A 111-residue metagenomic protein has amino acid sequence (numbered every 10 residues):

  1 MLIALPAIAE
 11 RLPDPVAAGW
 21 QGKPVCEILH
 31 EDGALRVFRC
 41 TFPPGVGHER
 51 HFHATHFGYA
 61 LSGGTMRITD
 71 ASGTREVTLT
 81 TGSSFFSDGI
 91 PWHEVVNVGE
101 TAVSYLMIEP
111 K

Functional and structural regions predicted by a protein language model:
A7-A9: Boundary at the C-terminal end of the N-terminal hydrophobic targeting segment
G19-E49, A54-G58: A short glycine-rich, His/Asp/Glu-containing loop-to-beta-strand
E31, S72-I90: Short acidic-glycine-tyrosine-enriched beta hairpin
G45-H48, S84-V96: Histidine-centered metal-chelating micro-motifs
H53-S72: Glycine- and acidic-residue-biased ligand/ion/polar-headgroup-sensing regions
I90-K111: Ligand-binding loop in jelly-roll beta-barrel domains
